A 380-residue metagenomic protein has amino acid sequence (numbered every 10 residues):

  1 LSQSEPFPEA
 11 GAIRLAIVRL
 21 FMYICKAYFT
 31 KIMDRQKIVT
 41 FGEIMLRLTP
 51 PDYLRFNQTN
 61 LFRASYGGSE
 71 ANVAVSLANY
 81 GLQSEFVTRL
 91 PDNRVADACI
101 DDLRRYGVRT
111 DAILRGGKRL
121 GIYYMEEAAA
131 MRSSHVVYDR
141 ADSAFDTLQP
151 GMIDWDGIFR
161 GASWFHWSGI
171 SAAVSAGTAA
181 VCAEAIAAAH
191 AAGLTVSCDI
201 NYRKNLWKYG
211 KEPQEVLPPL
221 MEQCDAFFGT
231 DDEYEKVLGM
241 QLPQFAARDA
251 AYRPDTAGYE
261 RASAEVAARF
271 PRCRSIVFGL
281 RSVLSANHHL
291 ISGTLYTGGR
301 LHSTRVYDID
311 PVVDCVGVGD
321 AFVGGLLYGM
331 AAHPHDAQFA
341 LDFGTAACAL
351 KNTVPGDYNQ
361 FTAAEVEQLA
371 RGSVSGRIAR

Functional and structural regions predicted by a protein language model:
L1-I32: N-terminal amphipathic/basic-hydrophobic helices that include classical n-h-c signal peptides and signal-anchor
Y23, Y28, I32-R55: Positively charged, low-complexity intrinsically disordered leader regions
R55-V73: Short catalytic helix/loop segments, enriched in acidic residues and glycine and frequently bearing histidine
N72-Q83, G329-H333: Alpha-helix C-terminal capping segments
Q83-I170, V366-R380: Conserved N-terminal subdomain of the carbohydrate kinase-like
S84, T110, V196-S197, F228: Hydrophobic beta-strand scaffold residues
L206-R300: Conserved phosphate/ATP/ADP-binding segment of small-molecule kinases
A286, L301-S373, R380: Conserved post-catalytic alpha-helical subdomain immediately downstream of the catalytic base and nucleotide-binding
